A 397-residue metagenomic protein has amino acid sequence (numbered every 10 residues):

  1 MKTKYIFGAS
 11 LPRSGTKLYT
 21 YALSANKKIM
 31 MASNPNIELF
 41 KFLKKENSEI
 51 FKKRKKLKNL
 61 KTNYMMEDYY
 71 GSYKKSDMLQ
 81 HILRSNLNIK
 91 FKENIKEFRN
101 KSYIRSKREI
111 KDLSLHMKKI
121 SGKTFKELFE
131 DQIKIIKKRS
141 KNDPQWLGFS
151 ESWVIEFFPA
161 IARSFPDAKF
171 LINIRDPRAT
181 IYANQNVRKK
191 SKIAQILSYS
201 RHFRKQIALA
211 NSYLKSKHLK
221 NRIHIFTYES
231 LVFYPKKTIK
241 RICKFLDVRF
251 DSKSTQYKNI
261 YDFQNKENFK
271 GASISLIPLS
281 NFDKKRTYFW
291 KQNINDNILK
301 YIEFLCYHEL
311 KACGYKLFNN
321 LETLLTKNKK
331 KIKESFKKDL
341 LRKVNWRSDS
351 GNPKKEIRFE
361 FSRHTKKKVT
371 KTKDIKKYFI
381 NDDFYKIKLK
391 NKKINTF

Functional and structural regions predicted by a protein language model:
M1-I6, V248-F397: PAPS-dependent sulfotransferases, especially Golgi type II membrane carbohydrate sulfotransferases
F7, N100-S254, Q264-L279: PAPS-dependent sulfotransferase catalytic domain
S10-L11: P-loop (Walker A) phosphate-binding loop of NTP-binding proteins
K17-I29: A conserved segment at the C-terminal end of the G1
N26-A32, E46-E49, L57, V187 (+4 more regions): Phosphate/oxyanion-binding loops and surfaces in catalytic or ligand/nucleic-acid-binding neighborhoods
A32-N34, N173: Generic beta-sheet signal
N34-F149: PAPS-dependent sulfation machinery
I37-F40, R178-I181, Y257-N259: Short gly/pro/ser/thr-enriched loop/turn and capping motifs at secondary-structure boundaries
